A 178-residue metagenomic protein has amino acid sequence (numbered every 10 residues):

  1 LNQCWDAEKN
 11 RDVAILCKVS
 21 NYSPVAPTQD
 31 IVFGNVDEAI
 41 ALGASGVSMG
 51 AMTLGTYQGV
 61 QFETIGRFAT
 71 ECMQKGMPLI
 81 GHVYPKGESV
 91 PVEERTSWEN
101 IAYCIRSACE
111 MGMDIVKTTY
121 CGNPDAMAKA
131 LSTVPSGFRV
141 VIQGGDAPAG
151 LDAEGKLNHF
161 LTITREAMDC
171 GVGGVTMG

Functional and structural regions predicted by a protein language model:
L1-I142, A153-G174: Alpha/beta enzyme core
